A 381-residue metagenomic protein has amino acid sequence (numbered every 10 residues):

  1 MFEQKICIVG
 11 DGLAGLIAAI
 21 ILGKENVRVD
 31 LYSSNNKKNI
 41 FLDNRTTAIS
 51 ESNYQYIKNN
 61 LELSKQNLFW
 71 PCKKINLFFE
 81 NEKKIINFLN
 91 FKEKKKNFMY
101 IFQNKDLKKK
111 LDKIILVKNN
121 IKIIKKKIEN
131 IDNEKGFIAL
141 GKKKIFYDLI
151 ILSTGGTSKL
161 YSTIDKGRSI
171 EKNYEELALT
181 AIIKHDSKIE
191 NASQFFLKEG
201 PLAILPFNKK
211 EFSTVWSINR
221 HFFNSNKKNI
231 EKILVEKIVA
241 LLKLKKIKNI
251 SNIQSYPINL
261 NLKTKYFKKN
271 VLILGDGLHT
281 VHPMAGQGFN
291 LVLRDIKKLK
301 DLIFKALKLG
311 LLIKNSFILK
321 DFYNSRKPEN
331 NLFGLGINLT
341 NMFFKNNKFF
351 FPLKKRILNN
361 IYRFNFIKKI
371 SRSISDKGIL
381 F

Functional and structural regions predicted by a protein language model:
F2, D301-F381: C-terminal helical "tail/cap" subdomain of flavin- and related membrane-associated enzymes
C7-V9, I20-R45: Glycine-rich FAD pyrophosphate-binding loop
G15-L16: N-terminal Rossmann-fold NAD(P) dinucleotide-binding loop
F41-F79: N-terminal FAD cofactor-binding segment of flavoenzymes
A48-E51, K92-K113, N224-I230, I258 (+1 more regions): Short beta-strand to alpha-helix junction loop
W70-T163, K172-E176: Conserved N-terminal helical subregion
T154-L244, I253: Conserved FAD-binding catalytic core of PHBH/FMO-like flavoproteins
N226-L309, I313-F317: FAD/FMN-dependent oxidoreductases across multiple families
